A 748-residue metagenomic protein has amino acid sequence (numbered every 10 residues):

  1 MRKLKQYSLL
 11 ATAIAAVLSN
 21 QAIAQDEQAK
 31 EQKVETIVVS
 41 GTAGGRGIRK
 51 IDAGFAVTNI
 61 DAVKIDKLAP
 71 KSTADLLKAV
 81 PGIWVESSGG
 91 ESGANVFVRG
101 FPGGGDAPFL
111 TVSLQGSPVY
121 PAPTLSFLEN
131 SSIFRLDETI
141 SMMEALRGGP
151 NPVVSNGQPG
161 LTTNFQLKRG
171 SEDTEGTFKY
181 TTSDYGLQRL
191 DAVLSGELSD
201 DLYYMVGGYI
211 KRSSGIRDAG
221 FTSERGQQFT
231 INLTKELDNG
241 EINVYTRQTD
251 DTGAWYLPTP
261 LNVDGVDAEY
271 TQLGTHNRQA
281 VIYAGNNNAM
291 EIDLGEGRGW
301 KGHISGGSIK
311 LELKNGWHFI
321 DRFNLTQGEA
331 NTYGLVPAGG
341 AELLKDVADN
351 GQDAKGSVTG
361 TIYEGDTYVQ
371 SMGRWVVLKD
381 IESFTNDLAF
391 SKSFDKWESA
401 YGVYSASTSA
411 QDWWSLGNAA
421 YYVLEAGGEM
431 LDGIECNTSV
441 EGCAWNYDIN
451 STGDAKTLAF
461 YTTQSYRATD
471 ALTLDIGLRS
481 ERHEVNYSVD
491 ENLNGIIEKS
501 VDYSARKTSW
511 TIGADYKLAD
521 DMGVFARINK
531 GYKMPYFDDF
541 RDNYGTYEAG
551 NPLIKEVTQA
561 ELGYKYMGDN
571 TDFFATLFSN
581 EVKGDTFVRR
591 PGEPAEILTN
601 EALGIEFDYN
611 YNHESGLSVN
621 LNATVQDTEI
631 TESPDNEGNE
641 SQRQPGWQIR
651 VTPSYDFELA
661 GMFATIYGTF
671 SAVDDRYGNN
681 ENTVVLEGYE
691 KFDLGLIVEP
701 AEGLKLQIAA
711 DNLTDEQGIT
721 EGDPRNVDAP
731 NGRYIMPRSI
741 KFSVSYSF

Functional and structural regions predicted by a protein language model:
E35-L68, G93-N95: N-terminal periplasmic "start-of-domain" segments of outer-membrane beta-barrel proteins
R49, A74-P118: Extracytoplasmic beta-strand/coil segments of soluble accessory domains associated with Gram-negative outer-membrane
T73-L76, N95-F97, V112-S113, N130-I133 (+3 more regions): N-terminal periplasmic accessory domains that precede and gate Gram-negative outer-membrane beta-barrel machines
P118-R147: Short acidic/polar hinge/loop motifs at secondary-structure boundaries that mediate gating or recognition
E175-T177, T181-D267, G297-W300, I304-L313 (+1 more regions): Transmembrane beta-barrel wall of Gram-negative outer-membrane proteins
T230, T234-E236, E241-S308, N331-W375 (+3 more regions): Acidic/polar loop-and-plug regions of large Gram-negative outer-membrane beta-barrel proteins
T469, D572, L577-V582, V588 (+4 more regions): Gram-negative outer-membrane beta-barrel transporters
S671-N679, I697-F748: C-terminal beta-signal and adjacent terminal beta-strands/loops of Gram-negative outer-membrane beta-barrel proteins
